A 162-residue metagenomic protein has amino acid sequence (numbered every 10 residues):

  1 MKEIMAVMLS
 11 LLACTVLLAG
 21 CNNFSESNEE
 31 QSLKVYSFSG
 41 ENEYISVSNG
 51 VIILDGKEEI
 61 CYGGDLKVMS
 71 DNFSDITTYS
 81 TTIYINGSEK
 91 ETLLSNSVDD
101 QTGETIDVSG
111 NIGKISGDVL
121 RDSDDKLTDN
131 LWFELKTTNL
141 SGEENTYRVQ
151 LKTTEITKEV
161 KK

Functional and structural regions predicted by a protein language model:
M1-A19: Sec-dependent bacterial lipoprotein signal peptides
N22-F24: Bacterial signal peptide processing site
E29-V35: Immediate post-signal-peptide N-terminus of mature secreted/exported proteins
V35-S88: Short, surface-exposed binding/anchoring microloops in extracellular/periplasmic proteins
I52, S97-Q101, L151-T157: A short, sequence-level motif marking secondary-structure junctions
D65-M69, T82-Y84, D118, E134-T138 (+1 more regions): Residue-level recognition of well-ordered beta-strand positions that form the cores of beta-sheet-rich folds across
K90-N145: Short, solvent-exposed, Trp/other aromatic-anchored flexible loops in extracytoplasmic proteins
E143-K162: Short beta-strand elements
